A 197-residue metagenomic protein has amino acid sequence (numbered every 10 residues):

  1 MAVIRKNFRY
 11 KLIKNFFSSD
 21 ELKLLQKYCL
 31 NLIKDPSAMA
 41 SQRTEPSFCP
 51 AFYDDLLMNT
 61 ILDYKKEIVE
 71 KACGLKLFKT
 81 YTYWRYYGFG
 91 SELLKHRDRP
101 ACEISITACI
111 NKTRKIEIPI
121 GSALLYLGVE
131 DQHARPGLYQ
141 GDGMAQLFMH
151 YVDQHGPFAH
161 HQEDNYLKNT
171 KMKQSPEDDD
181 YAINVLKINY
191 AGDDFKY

Functional and structural regions predicted by a protein language model:
M1-C73: Non-heme Fe(II)/2-oxoglutarate
Y10-L12, Y83, S105-C109, A123-L125 (+1 more regions): Conserved hydrophobic/aromatic beta-strand scaffold that supports enzyme active sites
K14-N15, G88, G128: Pocket-edge structural micro-motifs
S19, G88, I110-K112, Y151-H155: Non-catalytic surface loops within mature trypsin-like serine protease
L62-R114: Conserved double-stranded beta-helix
I116-Y197: Catalytic core of Fe(II)/2-oxoglutarate
